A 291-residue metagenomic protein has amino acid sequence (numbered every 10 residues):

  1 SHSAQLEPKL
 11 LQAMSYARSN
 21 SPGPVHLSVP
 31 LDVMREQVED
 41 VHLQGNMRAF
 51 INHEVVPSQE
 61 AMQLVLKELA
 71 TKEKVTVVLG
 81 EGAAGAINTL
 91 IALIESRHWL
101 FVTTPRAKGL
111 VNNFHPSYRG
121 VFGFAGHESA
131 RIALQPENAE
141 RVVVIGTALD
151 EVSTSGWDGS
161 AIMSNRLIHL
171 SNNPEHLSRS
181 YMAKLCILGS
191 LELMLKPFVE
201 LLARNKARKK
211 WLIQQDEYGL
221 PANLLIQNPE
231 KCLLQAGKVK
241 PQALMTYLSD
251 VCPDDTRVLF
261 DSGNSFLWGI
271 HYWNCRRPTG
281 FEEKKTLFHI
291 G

Functional and structural regions predicted by a protein language model:
S1, S28-P30, V78-G80, V144-G146 (+2 more regions): Short beta-strand segments
S1-H2, R119-A125, L185-L195: Short acidic-hydrophobic, aromatic-tinged amphipathic segments that line or gate anion-handling sites
S1-S19, P136-A139, K184, M194 (+2 more regions): Conserved thiamine diphosphate
L10, Y16-S21, A61-T76, L93 (+2 more regions): Glycine-rich phosphate/diphosphate-binding loops that line cofactor/substrate pockets in enzymes
Q12, Y16-T71: Conformationally flexible catalytic loops at phosphate/diphosphate-handling active centers
V29-R35, E81-A83, A107-K108, P174 (+1 more regions): Glycine-rich beta-alpha junction loops
D40-H42, K67, K72, S164-N264: Phosphate/pyrophosphate-binding active-site segments
E81-I168, Y272, R276-G291: Glycine-rich, anion-gripping cofactor-binding loops and their flanking helix/strand elements in enzyme active sites
